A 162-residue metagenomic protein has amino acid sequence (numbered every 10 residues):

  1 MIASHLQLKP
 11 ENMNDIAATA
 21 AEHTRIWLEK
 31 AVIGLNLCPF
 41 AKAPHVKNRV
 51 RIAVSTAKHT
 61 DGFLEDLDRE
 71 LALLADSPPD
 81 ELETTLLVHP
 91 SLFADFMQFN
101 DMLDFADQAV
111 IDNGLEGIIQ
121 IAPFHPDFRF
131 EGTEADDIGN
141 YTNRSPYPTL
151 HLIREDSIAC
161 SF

Functional and structural regions predicted by a protein language model:
I2, L6-F162: Expand to "…catalyze enediolate/carbanion chemistry for C-C bond making/breaking, isomerization, decarboxylation
